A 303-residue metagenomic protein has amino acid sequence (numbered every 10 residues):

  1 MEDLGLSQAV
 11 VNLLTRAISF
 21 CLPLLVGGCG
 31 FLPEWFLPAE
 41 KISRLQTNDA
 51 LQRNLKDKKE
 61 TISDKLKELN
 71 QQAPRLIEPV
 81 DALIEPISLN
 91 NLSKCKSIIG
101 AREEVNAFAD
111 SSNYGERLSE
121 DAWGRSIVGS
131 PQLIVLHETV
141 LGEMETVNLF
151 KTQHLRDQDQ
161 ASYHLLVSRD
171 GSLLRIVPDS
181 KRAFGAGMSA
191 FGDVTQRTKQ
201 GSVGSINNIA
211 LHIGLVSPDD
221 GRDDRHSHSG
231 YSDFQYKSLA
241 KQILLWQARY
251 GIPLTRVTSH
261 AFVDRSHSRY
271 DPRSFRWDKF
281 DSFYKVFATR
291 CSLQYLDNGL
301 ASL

Functional and structural regions predicted by a protein language model:
E2-S19, P23, G28-L92, I98 (+2 more regions): Basic/polar, cationic surfaces and motifs that engage anionic cell-wall and phosphate/carboxylate ligands
C95-I127, L133-G251: Active-site-adjacent loop/helix surface patches within enzyme catalytic domains that shape the substrate-binding cleft
